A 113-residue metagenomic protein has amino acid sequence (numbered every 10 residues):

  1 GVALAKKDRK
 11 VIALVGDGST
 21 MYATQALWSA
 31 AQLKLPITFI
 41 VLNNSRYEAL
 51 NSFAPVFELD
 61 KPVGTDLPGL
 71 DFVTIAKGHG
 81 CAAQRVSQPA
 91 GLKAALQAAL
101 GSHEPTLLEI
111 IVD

Functional and structural regions predicted by a protein language model:
G1-D113: Thiamine diphosphate
